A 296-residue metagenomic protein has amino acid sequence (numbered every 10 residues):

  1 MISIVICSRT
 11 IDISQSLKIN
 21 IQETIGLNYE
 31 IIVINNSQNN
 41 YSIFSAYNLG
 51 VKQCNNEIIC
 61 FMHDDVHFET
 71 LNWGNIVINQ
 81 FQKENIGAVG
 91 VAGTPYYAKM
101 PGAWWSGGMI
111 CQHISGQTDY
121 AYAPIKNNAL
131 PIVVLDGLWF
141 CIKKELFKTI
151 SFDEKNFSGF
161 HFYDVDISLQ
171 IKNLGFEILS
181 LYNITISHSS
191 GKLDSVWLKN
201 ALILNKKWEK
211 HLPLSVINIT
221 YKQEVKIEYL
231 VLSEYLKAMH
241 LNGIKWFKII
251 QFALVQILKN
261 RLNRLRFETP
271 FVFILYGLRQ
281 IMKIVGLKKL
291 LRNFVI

Functional and structural regions predicted by a protein language model:
I2, I6, T10-I25: Short, well-formed alpha-helical segments that are part of the catalytic scaffolds of diverse glycosyltransferases
Q38-C54: Glycine-rich, basic loop-to-helix element that forms the pyrophosphate-binding segment of sugar-nucleotide handling
N55-N56, D136-I150: Conserved nucleotide-sugar donor-binding and metal-coordinating catalytic region shared by glycosyltransferases
I59: Short aromatic/hydrophobic "clamp" motif used to bind/position activated sugar donors
H67, L71-M109: Conserved donor NDP-sugar-binding/catalytic core segment of glycosyltransferases
A121-I142: A recurrent flexible, glycine/aromatic-enriched loop bordering the glycosyltransferase active site that acts as
V134-L135, K148-L169, F176-S187: Donor nucleotide-sugar recognition loop
L174, L179-S215, I219-K222: Active-site donor/metal-binding and catalytic loop motifs of nucleotide-sugar-dependent glycosylation enzymes
